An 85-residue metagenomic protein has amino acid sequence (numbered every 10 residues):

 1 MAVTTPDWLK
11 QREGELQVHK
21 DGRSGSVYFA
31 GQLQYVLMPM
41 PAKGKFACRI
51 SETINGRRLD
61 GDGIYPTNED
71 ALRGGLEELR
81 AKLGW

Functional and structural regions predicted by a protein language model:
M1-Q32, R57: Negatively charged, low-complexity tracts enriched in Asp/Glu with abundant Ser/Thr
V3, V36-M38, G63: Compositionally biased, intrinsically disordered/low-complexity regions enriched for serine, proline and threonine
G25, C48, G61-G63, G74-G75: Small side chains
L33-L59: A short, structured beta-strand/loop element
T53-I54, L72, L76: Short, charge-rich amphipathic interface segments used for partner binding and complex assembly
N55-D70: A short, exposed loop/beta-hairpin motif centered on an aromatic-Gly-Thr core
E77-W85: Short arginine-rich
